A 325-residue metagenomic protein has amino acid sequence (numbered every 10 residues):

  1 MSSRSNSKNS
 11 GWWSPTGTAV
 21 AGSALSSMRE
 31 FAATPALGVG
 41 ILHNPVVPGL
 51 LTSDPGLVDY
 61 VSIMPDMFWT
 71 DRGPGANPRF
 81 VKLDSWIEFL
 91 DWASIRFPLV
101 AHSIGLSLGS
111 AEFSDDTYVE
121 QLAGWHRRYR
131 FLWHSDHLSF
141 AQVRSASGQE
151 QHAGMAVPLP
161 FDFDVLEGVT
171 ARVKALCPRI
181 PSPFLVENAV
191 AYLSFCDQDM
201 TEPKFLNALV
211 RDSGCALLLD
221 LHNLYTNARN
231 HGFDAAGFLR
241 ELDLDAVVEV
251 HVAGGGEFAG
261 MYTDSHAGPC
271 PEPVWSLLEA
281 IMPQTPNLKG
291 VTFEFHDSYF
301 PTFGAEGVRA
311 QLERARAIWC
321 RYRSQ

Functional and structural regions predicted by a protein language model:
S2-T16, S23: Low-acidity, Ser/Thr- and Arg-rich intrinsically disordered low-complexity segments
V20-A111, E120-G124: N-terminal pre-domain/capping segments
L42-V46, M64-F68, I104-S107, L138-S139 (+4 more regions): Active-site beta-loop-alpha junctions enriched in small/polar residues
L51-G56, V81-V100, T117-L132, C177-R179 (+3 more regions): Acidic (Asp/Glu)-rich catalytic clusters
V61, H134, D220, V291: Conserved, mostly hydrophobic/aromatic
R72-L83, E88, A156-L166, N227-P286 (+1 more regions): Gly/Pro-rich active-site loop or hairpin
S114-L217: Active-site acidic/histidine proton-transfer and metal-coordination neighborhood in alpha/beta enzyme cores
T302-R323: C-terminal helical cap(s) of enzyme catalytic domains, especially alpha/beta-barrels
